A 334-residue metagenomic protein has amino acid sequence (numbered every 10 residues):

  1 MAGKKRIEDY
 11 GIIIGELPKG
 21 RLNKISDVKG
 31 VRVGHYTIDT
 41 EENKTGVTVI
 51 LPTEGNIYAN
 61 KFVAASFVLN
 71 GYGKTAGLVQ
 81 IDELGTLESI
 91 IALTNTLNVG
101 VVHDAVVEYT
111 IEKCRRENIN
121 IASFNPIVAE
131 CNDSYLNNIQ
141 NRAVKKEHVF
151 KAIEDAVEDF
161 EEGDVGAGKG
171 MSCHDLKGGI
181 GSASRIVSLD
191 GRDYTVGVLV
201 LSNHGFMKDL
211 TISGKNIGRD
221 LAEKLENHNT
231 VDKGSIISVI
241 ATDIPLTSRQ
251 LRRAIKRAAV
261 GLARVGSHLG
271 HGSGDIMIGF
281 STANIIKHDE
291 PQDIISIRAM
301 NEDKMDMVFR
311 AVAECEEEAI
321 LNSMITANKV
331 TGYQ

Functional and structural regions predicted by a protein language model:
M1-Q334: Alpha/propeptide regions of enzymes that mature by internal proteolysis
